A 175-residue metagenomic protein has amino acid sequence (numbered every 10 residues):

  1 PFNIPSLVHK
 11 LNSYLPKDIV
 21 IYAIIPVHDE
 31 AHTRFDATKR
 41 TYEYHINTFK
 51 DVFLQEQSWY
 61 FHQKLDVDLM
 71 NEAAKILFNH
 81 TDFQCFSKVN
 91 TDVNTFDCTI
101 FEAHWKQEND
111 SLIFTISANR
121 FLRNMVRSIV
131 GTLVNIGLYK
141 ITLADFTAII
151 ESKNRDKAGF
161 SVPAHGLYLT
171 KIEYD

Functional and structural regions predicted by a protein language model:
P1-D175: Structured-RNA-binding interfaces characteristic of tRNA pseudouridine synthases
